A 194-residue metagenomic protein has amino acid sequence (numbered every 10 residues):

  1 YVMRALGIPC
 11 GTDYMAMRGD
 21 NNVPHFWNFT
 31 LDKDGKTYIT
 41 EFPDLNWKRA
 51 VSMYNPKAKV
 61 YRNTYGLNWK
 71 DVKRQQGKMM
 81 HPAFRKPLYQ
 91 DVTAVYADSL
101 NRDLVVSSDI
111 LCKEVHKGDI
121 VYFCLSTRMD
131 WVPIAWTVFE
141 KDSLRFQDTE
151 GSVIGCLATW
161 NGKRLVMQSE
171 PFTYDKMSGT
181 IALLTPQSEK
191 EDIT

Functional and structural regions predicted by a protein language model:
Y1-M79: Hydrophobic/aromatic-rich core segments of domains that either
K33, K141-L165: Short Pro-Gly-centered beta-turn/loop motif in secreted/extracellular proteins
Q76-R102: Beta-strand-rich domain onsets/edges
F84, V132-R145: Short, solvent-exposed S/T- and G/P-enriched segments that are highly enriched in secreted/extracellular and lumenal
R102-E114: A short, amphipathic beta-strand motif
G118-W136: Short amphipathic beta-strand segments in non-cytosolic proteins
W160-K190: Structured interaction patches on ligand/partner-binding surfaces of diverse proteins
